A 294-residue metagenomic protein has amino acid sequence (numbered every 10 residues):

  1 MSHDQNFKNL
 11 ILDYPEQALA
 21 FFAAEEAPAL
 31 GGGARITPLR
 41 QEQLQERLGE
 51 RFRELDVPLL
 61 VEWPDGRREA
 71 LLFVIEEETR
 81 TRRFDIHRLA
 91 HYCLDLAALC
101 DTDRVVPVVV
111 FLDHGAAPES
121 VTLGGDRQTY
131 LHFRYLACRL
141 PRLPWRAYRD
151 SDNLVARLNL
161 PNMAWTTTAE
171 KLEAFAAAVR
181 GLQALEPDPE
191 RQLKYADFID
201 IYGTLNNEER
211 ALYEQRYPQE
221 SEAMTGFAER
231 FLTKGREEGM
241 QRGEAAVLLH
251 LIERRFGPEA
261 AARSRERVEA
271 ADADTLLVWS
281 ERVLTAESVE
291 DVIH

Functional and structural regions predicted by a protein language model:
M1-H294: Elongated, amphipathic alpha-helical interaction scaffolds
